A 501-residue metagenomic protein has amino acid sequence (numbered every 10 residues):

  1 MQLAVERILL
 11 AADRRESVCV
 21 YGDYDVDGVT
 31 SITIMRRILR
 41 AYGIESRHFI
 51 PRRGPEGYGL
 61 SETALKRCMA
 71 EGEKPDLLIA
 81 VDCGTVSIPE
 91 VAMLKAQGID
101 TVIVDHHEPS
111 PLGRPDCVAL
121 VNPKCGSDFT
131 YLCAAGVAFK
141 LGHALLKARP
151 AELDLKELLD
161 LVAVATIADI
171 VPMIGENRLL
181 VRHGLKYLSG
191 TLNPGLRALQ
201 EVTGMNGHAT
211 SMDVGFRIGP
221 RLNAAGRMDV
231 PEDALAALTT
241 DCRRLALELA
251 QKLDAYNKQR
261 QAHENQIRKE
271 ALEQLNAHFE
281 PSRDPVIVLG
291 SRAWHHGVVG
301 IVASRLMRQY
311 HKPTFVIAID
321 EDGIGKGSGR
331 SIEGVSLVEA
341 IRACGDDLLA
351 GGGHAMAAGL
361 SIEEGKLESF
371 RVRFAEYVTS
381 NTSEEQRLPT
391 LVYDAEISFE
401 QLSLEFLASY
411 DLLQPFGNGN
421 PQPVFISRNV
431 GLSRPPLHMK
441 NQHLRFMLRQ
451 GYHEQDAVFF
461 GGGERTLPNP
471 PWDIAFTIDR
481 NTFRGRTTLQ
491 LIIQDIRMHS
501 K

Functional and structural regions predicted by a protein language model:
M1-L77, Q97, D116, K147-L367 (+3 more regions): Hydrophobic helix-and-loop "lid/oligomerization" segment in the mid-to-C-terminal part of catalytic domains
K66-Y131, A135, F139-A148, I174: Active-site cavity-forming subdomains of large catalytic enzyme subunits
I79, N223, Y410, F476: A residue-level signal for conserved active-site and pocket-lining positions in enzyme catalytic cores
I341-C344, R371-V378: Short amphipathic alpha-helices in soluble, non-transmembrane regions that often serve as interface/regulatory elements
K366-V372, R465, P471-K501: OB-fold single-stranded nucleic acid-binding module
T379-R387: Flexible helix-coil linker/hinge segments at domain or subdomain boundaries
S398-M447, G451: Long, low-complexity segments enriched in small/aliphatic residues
R449-T466: Beta-strand/loop nucleic-acid-binding surfaces
